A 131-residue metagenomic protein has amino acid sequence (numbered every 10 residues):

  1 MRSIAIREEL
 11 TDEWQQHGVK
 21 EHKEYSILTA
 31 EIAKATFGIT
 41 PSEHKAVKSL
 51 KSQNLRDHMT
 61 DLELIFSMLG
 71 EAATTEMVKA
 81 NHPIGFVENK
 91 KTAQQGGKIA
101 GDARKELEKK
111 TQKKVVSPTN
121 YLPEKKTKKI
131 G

Functional and structural regions predicted by a protein language model:
M1-G131: Positively charged, phosphate-engaging catalytic surfaces used for nucleic-acid and nucleotide handling
